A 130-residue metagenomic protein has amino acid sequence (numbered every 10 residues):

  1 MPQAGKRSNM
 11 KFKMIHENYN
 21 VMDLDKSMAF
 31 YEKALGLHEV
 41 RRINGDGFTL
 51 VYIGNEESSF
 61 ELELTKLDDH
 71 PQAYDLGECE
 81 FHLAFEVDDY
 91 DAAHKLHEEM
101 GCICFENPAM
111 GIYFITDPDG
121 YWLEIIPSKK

Functional and structural regions predicted by a protein language model:
P2-M28, E80-L83, K129-K130: N-terminal beta-strand motif that seeds the catalytic metal site of vicinal oxygen chelate
G5-M10, R41-R42, Y52, H94-K130: Vicinal oxygen chelate
K11, N18-E61, F114: Core segments of cupin and vicinal oxygen chelate
K13-M22, V51-E56, Q72-L96, G111-T116 (+1 more regions): Vicinal oxygen chelate
K26-A29, K33, D91-E99: Replace "anionic and nucleotidyl ligands
S59, D68-H70: Active-site/binding-pocket entry motifs
E61-E63, E124: Acidic-residue sensor for enzyme active/binding pockets
